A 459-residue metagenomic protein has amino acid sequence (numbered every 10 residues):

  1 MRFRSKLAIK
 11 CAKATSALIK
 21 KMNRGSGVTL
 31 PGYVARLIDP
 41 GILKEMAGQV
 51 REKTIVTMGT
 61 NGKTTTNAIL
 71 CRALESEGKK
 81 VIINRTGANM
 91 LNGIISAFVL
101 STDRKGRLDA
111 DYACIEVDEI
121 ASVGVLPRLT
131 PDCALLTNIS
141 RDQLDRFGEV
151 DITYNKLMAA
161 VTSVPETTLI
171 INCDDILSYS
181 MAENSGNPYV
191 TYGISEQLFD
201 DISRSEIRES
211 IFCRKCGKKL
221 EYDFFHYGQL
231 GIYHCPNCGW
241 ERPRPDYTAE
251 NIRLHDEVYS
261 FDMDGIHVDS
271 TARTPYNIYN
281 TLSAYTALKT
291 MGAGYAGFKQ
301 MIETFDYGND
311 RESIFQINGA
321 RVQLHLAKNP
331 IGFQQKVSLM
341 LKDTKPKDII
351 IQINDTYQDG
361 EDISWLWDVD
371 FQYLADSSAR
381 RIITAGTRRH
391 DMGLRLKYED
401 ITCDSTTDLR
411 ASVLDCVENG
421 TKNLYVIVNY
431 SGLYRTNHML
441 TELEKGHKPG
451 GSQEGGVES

Functional and structural regions predicted by a protein language model:
F3-S195, D201-R204, R208, F212: Phosphate-binding loop of NTP-binding sites
T64-A73, N251-G265: Acidic-glycine-rich active-site phosphate/pyrophosphate-binding loop
E116, T137, I170, N280 (+3 more regions): Residue-level signal for inorganic ion chemistry
R128-N138, Q229-R244, A272-E303: A conserved, hydrophobic alpha-helical segment in the catalytic core of large ATP/adenylate-utilizing enzymes
S195-V258, T271: Cys/His-rich short segments
W240, R253-D256, A287-Q323, A327: Gly/charged, well-structured mid-domain segments that form the phosphate/adenylate-handling core of ATP-dependent
G308, L326-T406, G446-E458: Active-site beta-alpha connecting loops in nucleotide-dependent enzymes
V426-S459: Glycine/aspartate-rich loop-and-adjacent alpha/beta segment that forms the canonical ThDP
